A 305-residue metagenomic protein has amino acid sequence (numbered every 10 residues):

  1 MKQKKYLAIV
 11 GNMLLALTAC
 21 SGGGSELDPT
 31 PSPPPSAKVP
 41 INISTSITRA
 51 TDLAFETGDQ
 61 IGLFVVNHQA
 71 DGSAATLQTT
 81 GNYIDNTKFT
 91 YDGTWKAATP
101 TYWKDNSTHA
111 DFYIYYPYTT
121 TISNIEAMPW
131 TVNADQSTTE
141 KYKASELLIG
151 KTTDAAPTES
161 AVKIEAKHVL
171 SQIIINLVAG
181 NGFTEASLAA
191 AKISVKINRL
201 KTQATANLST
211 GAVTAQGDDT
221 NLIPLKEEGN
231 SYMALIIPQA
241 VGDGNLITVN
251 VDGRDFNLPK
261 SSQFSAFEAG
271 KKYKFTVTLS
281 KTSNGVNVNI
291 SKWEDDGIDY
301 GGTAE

Functional and structural regions predicted by a protein language model:
M1-V10: Bacterial N-terminal signal peptides that target proteins for export
A16-A19: C-terminal motif of bacterial Sec signal peptides marking the signal peptidase cleavage site
G24-A189, L222-A240, E268-A269, I298-E305: Short, low-hydrophobicity acidic/polar segments
A70, F256-L258, Y273: Short, isolated positions in well-ordered beta-strands
T120-I122, G180-G182, N250-Q263, K281: Ser/Thr/Pro-rich, low-complexity mucin-like regions that serve as glycosylated stalks/linkers or repetitive adhesive
A190-V241, L246-E268: Contiguous ligand/interfacial binding patches
K260-E305: Hydrophilic extracytoplasmic domains
